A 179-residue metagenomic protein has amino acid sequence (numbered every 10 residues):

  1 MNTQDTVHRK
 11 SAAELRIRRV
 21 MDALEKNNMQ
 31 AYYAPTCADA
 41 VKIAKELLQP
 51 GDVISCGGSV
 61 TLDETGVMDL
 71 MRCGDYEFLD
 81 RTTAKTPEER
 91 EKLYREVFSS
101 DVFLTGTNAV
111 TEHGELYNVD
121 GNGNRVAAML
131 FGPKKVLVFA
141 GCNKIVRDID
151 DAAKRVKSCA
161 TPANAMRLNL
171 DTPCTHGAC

Functional and structural regions predicted by a protein language model:
M1-N2, L24, A84, L104-H113: Short, mixed-charge, low-aromatic patches
M1-S11: Charged, compositionally biased N-terminal leader segments and the immediate start of the first structured element
N2, L48, G132-P133: Catalytic cofactor-binding cores of redox enzymes
V7, M29-A31, C142: Short, flexible active-site loop motifs that bind/organize anionic cofactors or intermediates
K10-L15, P35, V119-D120, N124: Long hydrophobic alpha-helices with heptad-repeat/coiled-coil character
A13-Y94, F98-F103: N-terminal active-site beta-alpha-beta segment that forms phosphate/nucleotide-binding and substrate-recognition loops
F98-C179: Conserved phosphate- and dinucleotide-binding cores of soluble alpha/beta proteins, encompassing both enzyme active
